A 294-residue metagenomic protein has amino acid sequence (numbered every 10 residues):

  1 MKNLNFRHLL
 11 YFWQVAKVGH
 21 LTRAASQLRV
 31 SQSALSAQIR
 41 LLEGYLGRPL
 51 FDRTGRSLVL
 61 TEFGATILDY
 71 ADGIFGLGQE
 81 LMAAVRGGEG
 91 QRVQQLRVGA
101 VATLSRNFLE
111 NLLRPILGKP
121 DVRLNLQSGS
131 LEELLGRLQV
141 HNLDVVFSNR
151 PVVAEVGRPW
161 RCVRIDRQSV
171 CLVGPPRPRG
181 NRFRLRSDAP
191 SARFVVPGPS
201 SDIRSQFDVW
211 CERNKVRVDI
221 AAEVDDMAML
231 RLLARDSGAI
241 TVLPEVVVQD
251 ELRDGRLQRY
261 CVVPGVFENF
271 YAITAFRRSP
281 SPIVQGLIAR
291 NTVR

Functional and structural regions predicted by a protein language model:
W13-S31: Short helix-boundary/capping micro-motifs
E43-E62: A short LG(V/I)-centered, amphipathic sequence patch enriched for acidic residue(s) preceding the LG motif
Y45-L46, I67-E89: Alpha-helical linker/hinge and terminal dimerization helices associated with HTH transcriptional regulators
V93-A154: Central regulatory/effector-binding core of bacterial HTH transcription factors
F108, G180-N181, Q258-R294: A late-sequence structural motif
G129-A192, V247: Acidic, Gly/Pro-rich loop/turn segments at junctions of secondary structure
S130-E133, Q139-L143, N149, S200-R259: Hydrophobic hinge/microswitch elements
N149, R179-N214, P280-V284, I288: Secondary-structure junction motif
